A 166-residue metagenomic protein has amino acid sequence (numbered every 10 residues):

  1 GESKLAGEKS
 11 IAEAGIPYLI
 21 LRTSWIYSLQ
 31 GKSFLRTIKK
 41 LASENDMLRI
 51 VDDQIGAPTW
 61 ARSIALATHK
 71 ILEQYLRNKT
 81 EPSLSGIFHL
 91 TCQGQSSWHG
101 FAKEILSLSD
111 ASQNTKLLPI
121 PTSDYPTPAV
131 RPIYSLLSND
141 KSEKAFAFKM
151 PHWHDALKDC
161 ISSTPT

Functional and structural regions predicted by a protein language model:
S3: Active-site helix of classical SDR
A6: Active-site His/Glu-centered metal-binding helix of metallohydrolases
S10-A57, R62-K70: NAD(P)-dependent short-chain dehydrogenase/reductase
P17-L19, M47-R49, G86, K116-L118 (+1 more regions): Conserved beta-strand segments of alpha/beta enzyme cores
L19, L48, A57, G94 (+3 more regions): Residues that recognize and position ribonucleotide moieties
R22-T23, V51, C92, P121 (+2 more regions): A secondary-structure boundary/capping signal
A67, Q74-P128: Mid/C-terminal beta-alpha module of Rossmann-like enzyme folds, strongest in SDR-family dehydrogenases/epimerases
I87, S97-K103, I120-C160, P165: Conserved C-terminal active-site "lid" loop/helix of NAD(P)H-dependent oxidoreductases that clamps the redox cofactor
